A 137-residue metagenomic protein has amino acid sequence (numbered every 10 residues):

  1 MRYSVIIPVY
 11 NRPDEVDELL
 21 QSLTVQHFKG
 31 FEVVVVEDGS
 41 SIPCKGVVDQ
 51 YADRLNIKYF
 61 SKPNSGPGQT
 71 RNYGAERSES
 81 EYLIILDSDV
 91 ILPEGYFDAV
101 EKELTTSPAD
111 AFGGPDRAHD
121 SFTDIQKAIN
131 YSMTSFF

Functional and structural regions predicted by a protein language model:
M1-V25: N-proximal low-complexity "stem/linker" segments adjacent to membrane-targeting elements
V9-D17, E37, S41-I42, P93-E94: A structural helix-start
L20-S61: Acidic donor-binding segment of Leloir-type glycosyltransferases
C44, P67, R71, Y96 (+1 more regions): Conserved donor sugar-nucleotide recognition element shared by glycan-biosynthetic enzymes
K62-S78, A99: Glycine-rich, basic loop-to-helix element that forms the pyrophosphate-binding segment of sugar-nucleotide handling
L83: Short aromatic/hydrophobic "clamp" motif used to bind/position activated sugar donors
D87-I91: The conserved acidic donor/metal-binding loop of glycosyltransferases
G95-K127, Y131: Conserved donor NDP-sugar-binding/catalytic core segment of glycosyltransferases
